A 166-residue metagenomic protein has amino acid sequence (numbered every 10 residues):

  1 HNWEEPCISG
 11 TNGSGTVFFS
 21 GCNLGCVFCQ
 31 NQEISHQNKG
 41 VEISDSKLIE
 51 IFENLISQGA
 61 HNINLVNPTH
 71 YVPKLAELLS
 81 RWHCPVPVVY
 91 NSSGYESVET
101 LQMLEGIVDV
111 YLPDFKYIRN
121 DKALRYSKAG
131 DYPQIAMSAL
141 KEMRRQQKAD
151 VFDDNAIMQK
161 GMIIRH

Functional and structural regions predicted by a protein language model:
H1-N23, V27, N31-H36: N-terminal [4Fe-4S]-dependent radical SAM core
S14, G40, S127-D131: Short alpha-helix boundary/capping segments
F18-C22, D45, L65-Y71: Short low-complexity stretches enriched in small and charged residues
L24-F28, G40-V41, N64-V66: Short, flexible active-site-proximal loops enriched in glycine and acidic residues
C29, N38-V41, E77, K116: Short linear functional motifs in flexible/disordered or boundary regions
E33-G40, S44-F52: Glycine/small-residue-rich loop that forms an oxyanion/phosphate-binding "nest" at active or ligand-binding sites
E50-H166: Conserved AdoMet/S-adenosylmethionine-binding subsite of the radical SAM
